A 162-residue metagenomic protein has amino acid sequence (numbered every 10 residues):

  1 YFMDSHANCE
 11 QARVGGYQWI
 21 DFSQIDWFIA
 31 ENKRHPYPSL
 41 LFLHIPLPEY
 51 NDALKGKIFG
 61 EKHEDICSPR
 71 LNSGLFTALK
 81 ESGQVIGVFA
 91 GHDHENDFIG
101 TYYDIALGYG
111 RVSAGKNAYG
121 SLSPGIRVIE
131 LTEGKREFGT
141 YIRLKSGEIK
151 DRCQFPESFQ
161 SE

Functional and structural regions predicted by a protein language model:
Y1-A7, F42, I105-V112: Active-site-proximal beta-strand elements of phosphoester/diester hydrolases
Y1-F2, E10-D93, D97: His/acidic metal-ligating clusters that form di-metal
L75-S82, N96-E162: Binuclear metal-dependent phosphoesterase catalytic core
